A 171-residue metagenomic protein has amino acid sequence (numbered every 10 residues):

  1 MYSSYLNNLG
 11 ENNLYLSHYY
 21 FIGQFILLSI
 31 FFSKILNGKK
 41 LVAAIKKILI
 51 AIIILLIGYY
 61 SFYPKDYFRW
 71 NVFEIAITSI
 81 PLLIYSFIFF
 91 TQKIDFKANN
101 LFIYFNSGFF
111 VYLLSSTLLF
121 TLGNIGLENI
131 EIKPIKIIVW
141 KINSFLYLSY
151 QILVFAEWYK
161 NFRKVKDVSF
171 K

Functional and structural regions predicted by a protein language model:
M1-K171: Terminal, non-globular segments
